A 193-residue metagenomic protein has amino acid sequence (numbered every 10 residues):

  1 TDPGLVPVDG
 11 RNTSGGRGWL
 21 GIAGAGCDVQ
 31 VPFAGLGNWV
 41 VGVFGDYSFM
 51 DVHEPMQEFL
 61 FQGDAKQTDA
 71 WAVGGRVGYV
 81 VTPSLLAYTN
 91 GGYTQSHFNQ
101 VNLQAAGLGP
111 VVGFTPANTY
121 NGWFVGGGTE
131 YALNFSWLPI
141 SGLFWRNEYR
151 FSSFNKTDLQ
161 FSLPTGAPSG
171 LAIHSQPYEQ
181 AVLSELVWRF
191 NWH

Functional and structural regions predicted by a protein language model:
T1-H193: Gram-negative outer-membrane beta-barrel domains
